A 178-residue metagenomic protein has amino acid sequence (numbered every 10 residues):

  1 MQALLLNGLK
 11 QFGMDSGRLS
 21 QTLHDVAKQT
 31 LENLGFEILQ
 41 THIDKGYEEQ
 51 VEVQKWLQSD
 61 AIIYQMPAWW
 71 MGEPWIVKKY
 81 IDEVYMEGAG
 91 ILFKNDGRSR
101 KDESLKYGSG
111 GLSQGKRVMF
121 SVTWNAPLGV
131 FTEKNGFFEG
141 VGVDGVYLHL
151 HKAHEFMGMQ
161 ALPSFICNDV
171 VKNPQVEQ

Functional and structural regions predicted by a protein language model:
M1-L34: N-terminal beta1-alpha1 ligand-phosphate binding loop
Q2-L4, E37-L39, M119, L162-P163: A structural signal for isolated positions on well-ordered beta-strands in alpha/beta enzyme cores
L9-G13, N125-E133, N168-K172: A short, flexible beta-alpha/helix-coil linker loop
L19-T22, F137-Q178: Glycine-rich phosphate/pyrophosphate-binding loop and the adjoining helix
T30-F36, K116, A153-L162: A structural motif corresponding to the C-terminal end of an alpha-helix and its immediate exit/capping segment
L34-Y47, F165-N168: A short beta-strand-loop structural module common to alpha/beta enzyme folds
G46-Q54, K172-Q178: Structural motif
Q50-L150: Helix-loop-strand module that forms the ligand-binding subsite of alpha/beta enzymes
